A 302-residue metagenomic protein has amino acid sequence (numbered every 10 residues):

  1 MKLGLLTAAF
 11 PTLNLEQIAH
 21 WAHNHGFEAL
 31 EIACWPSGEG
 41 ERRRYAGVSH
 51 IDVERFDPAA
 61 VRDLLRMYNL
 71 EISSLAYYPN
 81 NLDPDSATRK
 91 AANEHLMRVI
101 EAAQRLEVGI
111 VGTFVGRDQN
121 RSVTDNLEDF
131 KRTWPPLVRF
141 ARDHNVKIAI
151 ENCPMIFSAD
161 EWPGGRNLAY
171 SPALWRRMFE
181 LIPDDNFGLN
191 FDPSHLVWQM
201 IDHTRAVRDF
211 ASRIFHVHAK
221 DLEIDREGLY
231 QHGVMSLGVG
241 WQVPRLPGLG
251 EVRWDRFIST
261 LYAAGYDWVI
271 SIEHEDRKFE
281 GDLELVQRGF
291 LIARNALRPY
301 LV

Functional and structural regions predicted by a protein language model:
M1-A29, P36, R66, E107 (+2 more regions): Histidine-acidic metal/acid-base catalytic patches
M1-G4, I72-D83, R117, V234-L237: N-terminal small/glycine-rich loop or linker at the start of catalytic domains across soluble metabolic enzymes
T7, A33-C34, A76, N152: Residue-level recognition of beta-strand->loop/alpha-helix junctions
Q17, A59-Y68, N81-G188, W198-Q199 (+2 more regions): Active-site acidic/histidine proton-transfer and metal-coordination neighborhood in alpha/beta enzyme cores
E31, S74-A76, G112, A149 (+2 more regions): Conserved beta-strand positions in the central sheet of alpha/beta enzyme cores
A33-A60, R121: Glycine-rich, proline-tolerant flexible connector loops at the mouths of alpha/beta enzymes
C34-R42, N81, D118-N120, M155-F157 (+2 more regions): Conserved radical SAM core fold
Y77, F114-G116, E151-C153, P193 (+1 more regions): Short, well-ordered beta-to-alpha junction loops that form the rim of enzyme active sites and present histidine/acidic
